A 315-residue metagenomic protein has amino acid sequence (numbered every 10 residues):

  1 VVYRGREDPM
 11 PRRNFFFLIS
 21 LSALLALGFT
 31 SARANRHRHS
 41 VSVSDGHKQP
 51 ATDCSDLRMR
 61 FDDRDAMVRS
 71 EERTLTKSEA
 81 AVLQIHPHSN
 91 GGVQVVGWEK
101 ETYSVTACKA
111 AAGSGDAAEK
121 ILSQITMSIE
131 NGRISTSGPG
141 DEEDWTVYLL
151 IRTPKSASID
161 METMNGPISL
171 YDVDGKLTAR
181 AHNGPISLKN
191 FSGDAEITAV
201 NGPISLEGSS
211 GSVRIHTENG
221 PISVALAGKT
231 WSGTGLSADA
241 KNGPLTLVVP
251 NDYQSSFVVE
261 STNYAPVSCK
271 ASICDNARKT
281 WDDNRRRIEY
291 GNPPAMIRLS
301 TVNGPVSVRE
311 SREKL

Functional and structural regions predicted by a protein language model:
V2-L315: Intrinsically disordered, low-complexity terminal regions
